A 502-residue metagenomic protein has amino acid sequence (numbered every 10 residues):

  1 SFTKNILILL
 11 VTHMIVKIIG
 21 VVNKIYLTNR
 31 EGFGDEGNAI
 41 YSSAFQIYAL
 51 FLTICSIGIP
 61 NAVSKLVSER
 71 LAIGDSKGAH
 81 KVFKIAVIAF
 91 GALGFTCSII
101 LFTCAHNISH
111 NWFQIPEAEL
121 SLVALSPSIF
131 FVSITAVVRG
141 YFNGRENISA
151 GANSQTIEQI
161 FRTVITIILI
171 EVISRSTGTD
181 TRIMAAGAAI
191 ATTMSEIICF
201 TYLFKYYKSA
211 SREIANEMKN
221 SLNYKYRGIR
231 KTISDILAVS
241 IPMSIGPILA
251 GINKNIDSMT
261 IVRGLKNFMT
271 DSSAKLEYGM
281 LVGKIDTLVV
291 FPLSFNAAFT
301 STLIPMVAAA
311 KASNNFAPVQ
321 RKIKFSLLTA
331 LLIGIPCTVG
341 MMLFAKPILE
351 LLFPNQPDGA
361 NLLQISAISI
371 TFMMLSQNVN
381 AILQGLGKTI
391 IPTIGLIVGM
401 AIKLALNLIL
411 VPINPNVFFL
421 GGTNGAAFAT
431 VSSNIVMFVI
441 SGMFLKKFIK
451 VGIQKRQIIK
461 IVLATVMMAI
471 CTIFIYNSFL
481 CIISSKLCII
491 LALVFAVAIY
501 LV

Functional and structural regions predicted by a protein language model:
S1-V22, K77, K81, N223-A250 (+2 more regions): N-terminal membrane topogenesis motif
F2, T181-A189, T201-I245, A317 (+1 more regions): Interhelical loop/hinge segments that connect adjacent transmembrane helices in multipass membrane
T3-I6, S42, K77-A92, I233 (+5 more regions): Interfacial transmembrane-helix starts/ends
L27-L50, E117, T181-A189, K231-V239 (+3 more regions): Interfacial/gating helices of multi-pass transporter permease domains
I57-A72, V290-N314: Helix-loop junctions and terminal segments of transmembrane helices in multi-pass membrane transport/translocation
H106-L125, K324, M341-M373, L420: Interfacial segments at transmembrane-helix termini and the short loops linking adjacent helices
F131-S154, I368-V398: Membrane-interface junctions at transmembrane-helix termini in multi-pass inner-membrane proteins
S149, I160-Y202, Y206, I390 (+3 more regions): Membrane-interface helix-loop junctions in multi-pass transport and translocation proteins
